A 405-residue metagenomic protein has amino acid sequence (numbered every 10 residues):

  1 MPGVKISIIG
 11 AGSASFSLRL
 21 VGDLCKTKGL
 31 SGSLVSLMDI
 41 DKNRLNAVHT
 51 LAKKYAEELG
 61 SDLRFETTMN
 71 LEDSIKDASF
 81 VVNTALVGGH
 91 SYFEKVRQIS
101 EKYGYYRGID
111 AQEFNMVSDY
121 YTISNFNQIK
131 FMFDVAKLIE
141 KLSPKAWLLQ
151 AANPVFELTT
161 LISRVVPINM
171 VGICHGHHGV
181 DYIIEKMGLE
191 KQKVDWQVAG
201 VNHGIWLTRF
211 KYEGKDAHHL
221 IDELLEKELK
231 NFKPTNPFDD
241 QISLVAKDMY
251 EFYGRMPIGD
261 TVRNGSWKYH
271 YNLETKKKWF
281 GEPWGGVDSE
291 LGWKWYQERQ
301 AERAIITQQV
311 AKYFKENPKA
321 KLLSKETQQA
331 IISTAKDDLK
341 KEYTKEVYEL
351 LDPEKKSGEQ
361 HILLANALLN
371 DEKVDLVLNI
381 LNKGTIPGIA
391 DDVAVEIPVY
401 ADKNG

Functional and structural regions predicted by a protein language model:
V4-S31: N-terminal Rossmann-like dinucleotide-binding module
A11-F16, K42-R44, Q150-L158, G176-G179: Gly/Ser/Thr-rich loops at beta-strand to alpha-helix junctions that form or flank small-molecule/cofactor-binding
G29-K53: NAD(P)-binding Rossmann-fold cofactor-contacting core
R64-D77: Short acidic low-complexity segments
S79, L86, N153: Short glycine-/small-residue-rich Rossmann-like dinucleotide-binding loops
S91-R164: Rossmann-fold NAD(P)-binding glycine/threonine-rich loop
I168-M187: Acidic, His- and aromatic-enriched active-site or binding-groove loops in soluble protein domains that engage sugars
G188, Q192-N404: Long, compositionally biased stretches enriched for glycine and/or charged residues
